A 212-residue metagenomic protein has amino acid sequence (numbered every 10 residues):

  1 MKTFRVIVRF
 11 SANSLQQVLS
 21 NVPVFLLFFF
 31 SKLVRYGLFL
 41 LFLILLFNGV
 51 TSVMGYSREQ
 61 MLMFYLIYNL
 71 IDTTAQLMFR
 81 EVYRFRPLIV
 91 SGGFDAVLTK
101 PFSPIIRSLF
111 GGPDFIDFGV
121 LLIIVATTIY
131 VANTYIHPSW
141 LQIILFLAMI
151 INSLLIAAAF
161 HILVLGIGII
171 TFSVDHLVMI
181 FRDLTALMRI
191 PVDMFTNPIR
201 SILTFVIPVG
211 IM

Functional and structural regions predicted by a protein language model:
M1-M212: Hydrophobic transmembrane alpha-helices and immediately adjacent juxtamembrane helices of multi-pass inner-membrane
